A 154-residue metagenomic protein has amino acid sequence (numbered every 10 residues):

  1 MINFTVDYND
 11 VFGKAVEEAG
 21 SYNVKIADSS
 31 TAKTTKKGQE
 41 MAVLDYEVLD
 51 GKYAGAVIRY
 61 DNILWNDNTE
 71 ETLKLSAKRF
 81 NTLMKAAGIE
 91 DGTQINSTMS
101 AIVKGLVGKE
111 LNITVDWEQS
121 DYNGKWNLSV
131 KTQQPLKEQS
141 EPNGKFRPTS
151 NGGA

Functional and structural regions predicted by a protein language model:
M1-A154: Short beta-rich binding modules
